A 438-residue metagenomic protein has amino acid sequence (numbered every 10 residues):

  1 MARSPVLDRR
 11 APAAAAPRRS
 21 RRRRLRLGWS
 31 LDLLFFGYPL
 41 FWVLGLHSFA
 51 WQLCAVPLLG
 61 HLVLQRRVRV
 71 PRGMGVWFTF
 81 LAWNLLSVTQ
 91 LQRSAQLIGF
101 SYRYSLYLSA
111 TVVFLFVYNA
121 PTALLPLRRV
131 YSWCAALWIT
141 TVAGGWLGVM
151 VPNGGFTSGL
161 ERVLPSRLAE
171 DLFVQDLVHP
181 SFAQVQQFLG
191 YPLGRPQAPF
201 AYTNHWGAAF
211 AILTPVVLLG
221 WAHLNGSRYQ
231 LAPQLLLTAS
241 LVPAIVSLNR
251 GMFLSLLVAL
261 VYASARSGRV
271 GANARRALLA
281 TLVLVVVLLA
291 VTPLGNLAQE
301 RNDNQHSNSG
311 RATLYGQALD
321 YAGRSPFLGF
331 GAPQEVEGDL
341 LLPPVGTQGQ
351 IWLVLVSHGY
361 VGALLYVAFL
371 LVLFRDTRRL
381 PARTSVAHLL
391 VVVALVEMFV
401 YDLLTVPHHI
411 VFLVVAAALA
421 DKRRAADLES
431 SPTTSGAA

Functional and structural regions predicted by a protein language model:
M1-W29, Q65-V68, L288-V291, V415-A438: A juxtamembrane structural motif centered on a specific transmembrane helix
P17, R21-G28, G60-G75, L218-L235 (+2 more regions): Membrane-interface helix-loop-helix junctions at transmembrane boundaries of multi-pass membrane enzymes, predominantly
S30-W42, V56-N119, A143-G144, R379 (+1 more regions): N-terminal hydrophobic segments of proteins, predominantly signal-anchor/transmembrane helices of inner/organellar
Y38, Y131-F156, S166-S247, F253-R266: Alpha-helical transmembrane segments of multi-pass inner-membrane proteins
A55-V63, V386-L395, L404-A438: Transmembrane alpha-helices of multi-pass inner-membrane enzymes
A143-G155, S264-D303: A membrane-periplasm/extracellular boundary helix in multi-pass inner-membrane enzymes that assemble envelope glycans
Y229-P233, S240, L257-V261, A265 (+1 more regions): Hydrophobic transmembrane alpha-helices and their immediate junctions
L294-V361, L373, T377-L380: Long extracytoplasmic/lumenal interhelical loops at the membrane interface of multi-pass membrane proteins
